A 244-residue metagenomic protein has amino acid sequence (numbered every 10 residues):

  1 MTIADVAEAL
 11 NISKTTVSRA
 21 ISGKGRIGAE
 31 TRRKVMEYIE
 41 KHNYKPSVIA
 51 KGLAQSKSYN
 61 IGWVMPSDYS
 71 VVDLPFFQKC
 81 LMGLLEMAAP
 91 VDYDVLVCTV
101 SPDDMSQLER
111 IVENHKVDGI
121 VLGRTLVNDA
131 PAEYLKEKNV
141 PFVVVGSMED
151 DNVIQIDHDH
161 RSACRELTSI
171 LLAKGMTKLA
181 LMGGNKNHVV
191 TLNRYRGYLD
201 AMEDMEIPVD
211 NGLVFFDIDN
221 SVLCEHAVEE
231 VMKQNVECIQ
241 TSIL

Functional and structural regions predicted by a protein language model:
M1-Y59: N-terminal helix-turn-helix DNA-binding module of bacterial transcription factors
K41, G83-V91, K136-V144, M148-L244: Bacterial carbohydrate/catabolite-sensing allosteric modules
Y44-L108, L199: Amphipathic helical "hinge" segments at domain boundaries
V100-D104, L122-N128, M148-E149: Short beta->alpha connector loops
S106-E109, A130-P131, L223-A227: Short acidic active-site motifs
D118-I120, T241: Short, Asp-centered acidic motifs that coordinate Mg2+ and/or phosphate in catalytic or ligand-binding sites
